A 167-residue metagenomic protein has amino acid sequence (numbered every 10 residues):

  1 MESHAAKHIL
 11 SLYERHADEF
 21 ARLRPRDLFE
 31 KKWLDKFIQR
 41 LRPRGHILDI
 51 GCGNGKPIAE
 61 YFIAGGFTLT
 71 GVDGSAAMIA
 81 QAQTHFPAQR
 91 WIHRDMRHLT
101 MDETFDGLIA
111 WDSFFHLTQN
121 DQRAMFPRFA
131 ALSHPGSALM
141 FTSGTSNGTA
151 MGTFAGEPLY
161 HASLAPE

Functional and structural regions predicted by a protein language model:
M1-R42, N147: Conserved class I S-adenosyl-L-methionine
L48, N54-H98: Class I SAM-dependent methyltransferase SAM/SAH-binding core
D106: Conserved acidic residues
I109-A110: A conserved beta-strand element that flanks and buttresses the S-adenosyl-L-methionine
H116-L117: A short His-aromatic
R123-P135: A short glycine-rich, Lys/Arg-flanked "PGG" loop and its adjoining helix->strand segment in the class I
G136-S143: Conserved beta-strand signature within the Rossmann-like core of class I S-adenosyl-L-methionine
G152-E167: Acceptor-substrate binding/catalytic loop of class I
